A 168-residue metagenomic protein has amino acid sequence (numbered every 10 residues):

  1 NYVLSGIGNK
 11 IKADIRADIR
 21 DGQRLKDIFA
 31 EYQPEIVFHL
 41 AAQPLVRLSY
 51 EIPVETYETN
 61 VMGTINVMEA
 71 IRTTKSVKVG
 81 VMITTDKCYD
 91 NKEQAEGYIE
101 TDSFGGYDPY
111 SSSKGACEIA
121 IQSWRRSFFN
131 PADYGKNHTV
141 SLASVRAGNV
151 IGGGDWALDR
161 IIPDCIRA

Functional and structural regions predicted by a protein language model:
N1-I151: N-terminal Rossmann-like NAD(P)+-binding domain of SDR-like oxidoreductases, especially those catalyzing
T64, L158, I162-P163: Amphipathic alpha-helical segments in well-structured domains
F129, D133, P163-A168: Alpha-helical substrate-binding/gating segment
